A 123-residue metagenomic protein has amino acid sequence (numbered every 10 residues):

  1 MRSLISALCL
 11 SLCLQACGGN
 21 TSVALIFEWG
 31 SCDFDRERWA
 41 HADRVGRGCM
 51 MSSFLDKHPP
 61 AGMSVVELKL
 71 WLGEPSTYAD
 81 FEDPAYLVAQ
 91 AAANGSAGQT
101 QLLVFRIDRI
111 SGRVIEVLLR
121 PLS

Functional and structural regions predicted by a protein language model:
M1-L4: Positively charged n-region of N-terminal signal peptides that target proteins for export
C13-A16: C-terminal motif of bacterial Sec signal peptides marking the signal peptidase cleavage site
G18-S123: Residues within mature, well-folded domains
